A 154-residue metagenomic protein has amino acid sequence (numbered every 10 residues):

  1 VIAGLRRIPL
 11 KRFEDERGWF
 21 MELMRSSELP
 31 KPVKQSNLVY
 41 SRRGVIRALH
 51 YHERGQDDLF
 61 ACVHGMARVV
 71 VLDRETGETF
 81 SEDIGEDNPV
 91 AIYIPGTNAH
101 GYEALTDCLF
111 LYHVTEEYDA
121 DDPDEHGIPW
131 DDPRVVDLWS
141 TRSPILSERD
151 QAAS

Functional and structural regions predicted by a protein language model:
V1-V90, L109-S154: Non-catalytic, conserved peripheral segments adjacent to functional cores
D87-T106: Conserved SET/PR-domain catalytic core that frames the SAM/AdoMet-binding pocket
